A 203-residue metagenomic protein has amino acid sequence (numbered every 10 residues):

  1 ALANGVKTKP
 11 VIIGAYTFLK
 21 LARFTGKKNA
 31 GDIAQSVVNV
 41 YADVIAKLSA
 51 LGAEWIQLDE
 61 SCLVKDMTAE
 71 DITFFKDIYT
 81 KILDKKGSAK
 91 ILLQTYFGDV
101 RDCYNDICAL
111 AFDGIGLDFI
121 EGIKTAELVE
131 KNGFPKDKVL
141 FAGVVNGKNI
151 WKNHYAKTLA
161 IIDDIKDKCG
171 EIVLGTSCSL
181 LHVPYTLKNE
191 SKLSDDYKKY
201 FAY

Functional and structural regions predicted by a protein language model:
A1-Y203: Domain-level signal for soluble alpha/beta catalytic cores
